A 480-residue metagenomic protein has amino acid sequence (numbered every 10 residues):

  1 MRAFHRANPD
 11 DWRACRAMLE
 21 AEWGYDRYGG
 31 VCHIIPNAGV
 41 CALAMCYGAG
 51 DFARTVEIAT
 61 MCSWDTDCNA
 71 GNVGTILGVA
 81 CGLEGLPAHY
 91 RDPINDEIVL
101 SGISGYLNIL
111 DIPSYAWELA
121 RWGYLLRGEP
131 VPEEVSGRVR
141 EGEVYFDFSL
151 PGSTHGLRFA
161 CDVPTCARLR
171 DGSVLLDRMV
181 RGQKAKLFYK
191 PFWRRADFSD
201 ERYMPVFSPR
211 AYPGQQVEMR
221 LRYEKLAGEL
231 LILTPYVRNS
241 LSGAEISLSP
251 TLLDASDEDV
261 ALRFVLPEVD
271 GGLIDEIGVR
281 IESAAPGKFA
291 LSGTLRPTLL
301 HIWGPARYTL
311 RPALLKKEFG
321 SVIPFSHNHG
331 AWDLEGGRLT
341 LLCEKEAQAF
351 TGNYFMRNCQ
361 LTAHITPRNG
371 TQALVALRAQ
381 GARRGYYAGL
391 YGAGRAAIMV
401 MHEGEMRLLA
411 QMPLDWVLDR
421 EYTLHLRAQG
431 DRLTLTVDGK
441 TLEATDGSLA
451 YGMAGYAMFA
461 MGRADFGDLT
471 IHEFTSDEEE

Functional and structural regions predicted by a protein language model:
M1-S63: Accessory "access/gating" subregions that flank catalytic or transport cores
M45-R121: Catalytic phosphate/nucleotide-handling subdomain of diverse soluble enzymes
Y106-Y189, L310-S321: Catalytic cores of secreted or luminal carbohydrate-active enzymes
F148, R195-L233, V260-L266, T298-L300 (+1 more regions): Extra-cytoplasmic beta-strand recognition segments
H155, L253-S256, D275-E480: Extracellular glycan-recognition regions
P164-D200, S326-A347, R395-I398: Short carbohydrate-recognition loop motifs
D197-F198, E218-L266, A376-L408: Extracellular ligand-binding interfaces
P267-G271: Short, surface-exposed loop/turn segments at beta-strand-coil junctions that are enriched for proline with nearby
